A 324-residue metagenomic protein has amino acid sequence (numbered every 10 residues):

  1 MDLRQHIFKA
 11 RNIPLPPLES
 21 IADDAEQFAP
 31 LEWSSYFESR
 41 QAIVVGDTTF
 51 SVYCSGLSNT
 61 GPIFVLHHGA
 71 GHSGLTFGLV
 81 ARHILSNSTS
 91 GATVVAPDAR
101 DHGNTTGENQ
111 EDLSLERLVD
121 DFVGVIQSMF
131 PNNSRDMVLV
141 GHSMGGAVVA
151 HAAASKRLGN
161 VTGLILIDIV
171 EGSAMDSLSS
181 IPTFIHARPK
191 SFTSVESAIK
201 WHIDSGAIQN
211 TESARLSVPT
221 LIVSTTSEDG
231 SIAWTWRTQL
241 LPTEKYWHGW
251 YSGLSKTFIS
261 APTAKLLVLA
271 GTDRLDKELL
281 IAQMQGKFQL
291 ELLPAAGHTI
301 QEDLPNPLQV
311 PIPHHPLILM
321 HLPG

Functional and structural regions predicted by a protein language model:
M1-V65, S86-T93, F130-P131, L317-G324: Alpha/beta-hydrolase fold catalytic core
W33-Q41, V45-T48, Y53, S90-V140 (+1 more regions): Active-site loop/oxyanion-hole signature of alpha/beta-hydrolase fold enzymes
Y53-G107: Conserved HGGG/HGGXW glycine-rich cap/lid loop of the alpha/beta-hydrolase fold
T76-G78, T105-E111, D176-S177, E278: Conserved catalytic-core motifs of eukaryotic protein kinase domains, centered on the activation segment
M129-S177: Conserved hydrolase catalytic core segment
P189-Y251: Conserved alpha/beta-hydrolase catalytic His-Asp/Glu region
T225-L292: Conserved serine/cysteine hydrolase catalytic core
A296-Q309: Catalytic histidine-centered segment of alpha/beta-hydrolase-like enzymes
